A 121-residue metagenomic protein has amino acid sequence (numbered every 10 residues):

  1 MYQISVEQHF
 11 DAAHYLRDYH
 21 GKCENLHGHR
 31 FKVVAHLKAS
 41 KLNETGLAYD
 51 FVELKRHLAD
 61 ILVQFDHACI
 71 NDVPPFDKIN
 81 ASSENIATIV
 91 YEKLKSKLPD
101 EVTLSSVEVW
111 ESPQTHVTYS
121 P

Functional and structural regions predicted by a protein language model:
M1-P121: Charge-rich, low-complexity N-terminal segments
